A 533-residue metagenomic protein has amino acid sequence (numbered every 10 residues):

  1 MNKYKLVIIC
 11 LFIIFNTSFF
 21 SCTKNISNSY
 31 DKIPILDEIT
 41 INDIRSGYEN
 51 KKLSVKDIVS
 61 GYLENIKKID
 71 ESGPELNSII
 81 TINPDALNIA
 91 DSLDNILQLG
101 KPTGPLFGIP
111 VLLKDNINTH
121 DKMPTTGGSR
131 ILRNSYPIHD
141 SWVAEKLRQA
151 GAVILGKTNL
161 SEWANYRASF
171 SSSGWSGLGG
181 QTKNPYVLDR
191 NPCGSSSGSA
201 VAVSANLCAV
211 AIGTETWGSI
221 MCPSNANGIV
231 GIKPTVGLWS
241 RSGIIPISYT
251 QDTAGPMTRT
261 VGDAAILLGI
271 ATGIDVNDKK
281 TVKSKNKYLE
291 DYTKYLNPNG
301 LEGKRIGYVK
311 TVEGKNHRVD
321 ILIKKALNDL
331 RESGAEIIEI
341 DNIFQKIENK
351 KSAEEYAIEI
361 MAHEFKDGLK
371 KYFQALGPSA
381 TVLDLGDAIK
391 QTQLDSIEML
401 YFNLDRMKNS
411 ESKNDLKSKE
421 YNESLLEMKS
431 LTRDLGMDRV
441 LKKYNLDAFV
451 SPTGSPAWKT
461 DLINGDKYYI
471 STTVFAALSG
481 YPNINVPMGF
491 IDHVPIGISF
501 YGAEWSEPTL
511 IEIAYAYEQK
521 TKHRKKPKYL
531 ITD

Functional and structural regions predicted by a protein language model:
M1-I8: Bacterial N-terminal signal peptides that target proteins for export
S18-S21: C-terminal motif of bacterial Sec signal peptides marking the signal peptidase cleavage site
T23-N134, W163-N165, T281-T293, N297 (+4 more regions): Short, well-ordered alpha-helical
K51, G108, K114, Q149 (+2 more regions): Glycine-rich, small-residue loops and helix-cap segments that act as flexible hinges at active-site edges
V59, D91, S141, D291 (+4 more regions): Acyltransferase
L106-A254, K279-V282, G307-T311, F449-N464: Short glycine/serine-rich loop/turn segments
F107-G127, Y295-V309, E359-R433, N485-P495: Short helix-loop capping/hinge segments that flank enzyme active sites or metal/cofactor-binding pockets
S204-K310, K324, D329-E332, K371-P378 (+2 more regions): Structural helix-boundary/capping segments
